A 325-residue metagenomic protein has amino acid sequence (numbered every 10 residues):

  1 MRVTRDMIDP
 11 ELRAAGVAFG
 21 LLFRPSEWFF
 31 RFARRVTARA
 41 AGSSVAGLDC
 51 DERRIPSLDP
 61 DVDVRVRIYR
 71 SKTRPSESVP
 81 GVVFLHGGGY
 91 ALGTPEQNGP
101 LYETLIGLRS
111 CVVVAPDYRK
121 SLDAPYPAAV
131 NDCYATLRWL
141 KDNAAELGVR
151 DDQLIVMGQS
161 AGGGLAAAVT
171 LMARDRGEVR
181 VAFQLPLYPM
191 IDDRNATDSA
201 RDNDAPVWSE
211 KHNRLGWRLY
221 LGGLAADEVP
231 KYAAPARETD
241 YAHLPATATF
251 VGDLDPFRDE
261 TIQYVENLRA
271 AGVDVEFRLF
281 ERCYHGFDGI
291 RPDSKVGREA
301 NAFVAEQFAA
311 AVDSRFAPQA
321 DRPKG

Functional and structural regions predicted by a protein language model:
M1-S71, D313-G325: A glycine/proline-hinged amphipathic helix-loop "lid/cap" segment that gates access to hydrophobic ligand pockets
S78-G87: Short beta-strand element of the alpha/beta-hydrolase
E96-A115: Short amphipathic alpha-helix adjacent to the substrate-entry channel of hydrolases
A124-E146, V304: Alpha/beta-hydrolase active-site loop
K141-V156, R176: Gly/Ser-rich "nucleophile elbow"/oxyanion-hole loop immediately N-terminal to the catalytic nucleophile in hydrolases
L171-D227: Hydrolase active-site cap/lid region
T249-V251: Short beta-strand/loop motif that positions the catalytic acidic residue of the alpha/beta-hydrolase fold
S294-G325: Catalytic active-site module of serine/aspartate enzymes centered on a nucleophile-bearing elbow/loop
